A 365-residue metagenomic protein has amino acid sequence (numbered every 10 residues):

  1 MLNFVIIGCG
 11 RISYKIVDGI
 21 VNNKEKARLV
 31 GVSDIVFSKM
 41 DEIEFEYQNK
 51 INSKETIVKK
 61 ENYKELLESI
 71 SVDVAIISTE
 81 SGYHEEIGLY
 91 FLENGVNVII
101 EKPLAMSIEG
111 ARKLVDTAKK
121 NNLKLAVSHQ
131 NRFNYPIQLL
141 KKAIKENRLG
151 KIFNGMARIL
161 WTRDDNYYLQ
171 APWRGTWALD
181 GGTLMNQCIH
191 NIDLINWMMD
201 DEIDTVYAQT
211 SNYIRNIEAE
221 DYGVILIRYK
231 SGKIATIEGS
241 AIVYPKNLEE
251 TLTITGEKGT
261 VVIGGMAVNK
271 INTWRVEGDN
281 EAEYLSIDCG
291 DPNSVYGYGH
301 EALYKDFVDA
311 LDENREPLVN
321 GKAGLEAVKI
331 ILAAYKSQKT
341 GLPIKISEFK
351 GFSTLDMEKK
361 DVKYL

Functional and structural regions predicted by a protein language model:
M1-I51: N-terminal Rossmann-like dinucleotide-binding module
L2, K113-Q130, G150-A157: Rossmann-fold dehydrogenase core element
I16, T56-T117: Beta-loop-alpha module in the N-terminal Rossmann-like domain of NAD(P)-dependent dehydrogenases, especially those
A27-G31, A310-A327: Glycine- and charged-residue-rich phosphate/anionic-cofactor binding loop of Rossmann-like
I100, L125-V127, I237, I263: Hydrophobic residues in well-ordered beta-strands that form the structural core
L123, G150-N154, S337-L365: C-terminal capping/lid region of NAD(P)-dependent oxidoreductase domains
N131-I217, G341: Predominantly a Rossmann-like dinucleotide-binding segment in NAD(P)-dependent oxidoreductases
N186, I192-K270, G297, E301-N314 (+2 more regions): Contiguous beta-strand/loop segments that form the cofactor/metal-binding neighborhood of enzyme cores
